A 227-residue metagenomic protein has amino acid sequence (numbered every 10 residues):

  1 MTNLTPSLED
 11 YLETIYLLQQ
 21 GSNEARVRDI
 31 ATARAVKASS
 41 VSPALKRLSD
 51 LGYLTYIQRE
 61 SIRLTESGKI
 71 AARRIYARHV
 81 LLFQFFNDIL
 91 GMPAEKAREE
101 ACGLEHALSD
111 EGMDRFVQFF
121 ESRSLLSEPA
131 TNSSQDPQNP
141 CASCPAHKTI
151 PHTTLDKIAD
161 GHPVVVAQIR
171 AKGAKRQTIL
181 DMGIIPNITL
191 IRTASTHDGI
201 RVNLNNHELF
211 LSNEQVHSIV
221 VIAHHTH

Functional and structural regions predicted by a protein language model:
T2-V36: N-terminal helix-turn-helix DNA-binding core of bacterial DNA-binding proteins
T32, S49-D50, D88: Alpha-helical residues within the helix-turn-helix
A35-V36, R59, M92: The short coil/loop that forms the "turn" connecting the two helices of the helix-turn-helix
S39, E95: Key DNA-contact positions within bacterial/archaeal DNA-binding proteins
S49-I57: A short, conserved structural fragment
E60-H79: Basic, amphipathic "hinge/linker" alpha-helix immediately C-terminal to the N-terminal HTH DNA-binding motif
E105-V164, Q168-G173, G199-N203, H207-H227: C-terminal regulatory/oligomerization modules of transcriptional regulators
